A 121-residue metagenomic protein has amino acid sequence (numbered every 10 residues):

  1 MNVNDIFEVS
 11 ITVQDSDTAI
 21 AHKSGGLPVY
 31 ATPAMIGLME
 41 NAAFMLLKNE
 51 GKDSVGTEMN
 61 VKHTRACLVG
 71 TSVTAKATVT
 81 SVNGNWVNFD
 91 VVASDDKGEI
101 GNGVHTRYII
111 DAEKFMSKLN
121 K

Functional and structural regions predicted by a protein language model:
M1-Y30: Catalytic strand-loop segment that frames the active site of acyl-thioester-processing enzymes
N2-E8, E58, S72-T74, W86-N88 (+1 more regions): Intrinsic-disorder/low-complexity, polar/charged segments enriched in Ser/Thr/Lys/Arg/Asp/Glu/Gln
N2-N4, N83-W86, G98-M116: C-terminal binding/interaction regions
V9-I11, M59-H63, A77, V91 (+1 more regions): A structural signal for short, well-ordered beta-strand segments
A43-V73: Hydrophobic beta-strand-centered segment that forms part of the acyl-chain substrate-binding groove
V61-D96: Hydrophobic beta-sheet segments that form the core/acyl-binding groove of ACP/CoA-dependent acyl-chain-processing
